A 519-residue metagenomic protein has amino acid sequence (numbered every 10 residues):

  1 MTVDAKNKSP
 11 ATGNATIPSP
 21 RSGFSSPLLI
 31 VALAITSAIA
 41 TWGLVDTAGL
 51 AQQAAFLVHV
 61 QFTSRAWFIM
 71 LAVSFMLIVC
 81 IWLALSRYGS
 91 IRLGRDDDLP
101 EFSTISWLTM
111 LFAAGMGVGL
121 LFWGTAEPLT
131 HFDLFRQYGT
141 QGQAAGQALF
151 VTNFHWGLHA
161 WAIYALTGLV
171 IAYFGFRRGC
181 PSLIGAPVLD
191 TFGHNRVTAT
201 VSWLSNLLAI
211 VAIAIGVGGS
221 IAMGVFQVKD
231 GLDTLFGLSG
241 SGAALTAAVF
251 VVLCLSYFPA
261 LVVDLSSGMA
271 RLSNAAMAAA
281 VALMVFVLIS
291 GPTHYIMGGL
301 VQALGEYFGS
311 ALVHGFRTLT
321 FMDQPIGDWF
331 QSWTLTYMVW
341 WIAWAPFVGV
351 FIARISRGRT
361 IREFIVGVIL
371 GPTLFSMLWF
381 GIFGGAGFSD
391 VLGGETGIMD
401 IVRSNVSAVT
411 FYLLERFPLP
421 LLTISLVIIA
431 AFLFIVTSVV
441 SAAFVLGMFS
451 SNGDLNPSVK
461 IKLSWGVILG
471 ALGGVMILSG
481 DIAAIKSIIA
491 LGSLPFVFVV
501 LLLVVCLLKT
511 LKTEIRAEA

Functional and structural regions predicted by a protein language model:
T2-A144, V285, I289, L501-A519: N-terminal alpha-helical transmembrane segments of multi-pass membrane transport and channel/translocase proteins
P10-P20, Q52-V58, L85-T104, L129-F150 (+4 more regions): Flexible loop linkers connecting adjacent transmembrane helices in multi-pass alpha-helical membrane transporters
N14-R21, T47-Q61, C80-L99, A148-H155 (+7 more regions): Membrane-water interface regions at transmembrane-helix termini and the short interhelical loops of multi-pass membrane
I17-L44, L77-W82, M116-L120, H155-G224 (+7 more regions): Helix-loop-helix module between adjacent transmembrane segments
P27-L33, H59-M76, L108, G146-F176 (+2 more regions): Extracellular loop-to-transmembrane helix junctions
I35, R65-L85, A280-G291, F375-G385 (+3 more regions): Hydrophobic alpha-helical segments of multi-pass membrane transport proteins
W67, T104, G142-L149, R196-L207 (+3 more regions): Membrane-interface alpha-helices at helix entry/exit sites of multi-pass transporters
V197-L204, A209-R359, V366, G371-I424: Membrane-embedded translocation segments of transport machinery
